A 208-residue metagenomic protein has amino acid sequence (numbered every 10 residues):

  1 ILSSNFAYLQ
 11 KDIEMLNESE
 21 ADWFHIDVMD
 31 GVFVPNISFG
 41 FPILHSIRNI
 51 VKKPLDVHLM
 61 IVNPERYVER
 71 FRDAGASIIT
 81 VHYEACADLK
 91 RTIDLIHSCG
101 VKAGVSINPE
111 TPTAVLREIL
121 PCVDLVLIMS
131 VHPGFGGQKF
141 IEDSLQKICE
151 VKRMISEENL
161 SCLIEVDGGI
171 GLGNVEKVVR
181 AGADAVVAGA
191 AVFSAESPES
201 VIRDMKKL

Functional and structural regions predicted by a protein language model:
I1-T80, E84-D88, L95, K102-A103 (+7 more regions): Conserved N-terminal beta1-alpha1 strand-loop-helix module at the mouth
F24-D27, I164-V166, A188: Short beta-strand segments at enzyme active-site cores
V51, C99, E158-L160: Helix C-cap/helix->beta junction micro-motif
E84-C86, N108-E110, V131-G134, A190-F193: Short, acidic/turn-prone active-site loops that include or flank metal/cofactor- and phosphate-binding residues
I93-L95, T111: Predominantly soluble domains enriched in secretory-pathway, periplasmic, or organellar proteins
E110-P112, G171: Short acidic loop-to-helix transition motifs that present clustered carboxylates
L125, H132, K139-A185: Active-site/ligand-binding-proximal alpha/beta "capping" segment
